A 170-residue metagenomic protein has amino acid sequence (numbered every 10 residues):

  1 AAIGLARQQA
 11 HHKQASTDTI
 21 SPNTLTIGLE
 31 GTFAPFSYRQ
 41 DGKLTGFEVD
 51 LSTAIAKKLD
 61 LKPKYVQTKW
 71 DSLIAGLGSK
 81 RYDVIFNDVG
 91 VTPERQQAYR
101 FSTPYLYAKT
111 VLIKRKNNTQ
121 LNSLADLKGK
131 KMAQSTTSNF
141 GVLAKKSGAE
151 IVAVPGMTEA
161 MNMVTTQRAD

Functional and structural regions predicted by a protein language model:
A1-T24: Short, low-complexity disordered leader/linker segments with a strong preference for bacterial N-terminal type II
T17-D88: Extracytoplasmic small-molecule ligand-binding "clamshell" domains of the periplasmic binding protein/Venus flytrap
T26-G28, I113, K131-A133: Short, well-ordered beta-strand segments
T53, K57-V66, K128, K145-E159: A local structural motif
Y65-A75, T119, T137, V152-R168: Short helix-initiation/N-cap motifs at beta->coil->alpha
P93-L106: Ligand-binding "clamshell"
R115-M132: Flexible hinge/capping segments at coil-to-helix
A133-S147: Secondary-structure junction motif
